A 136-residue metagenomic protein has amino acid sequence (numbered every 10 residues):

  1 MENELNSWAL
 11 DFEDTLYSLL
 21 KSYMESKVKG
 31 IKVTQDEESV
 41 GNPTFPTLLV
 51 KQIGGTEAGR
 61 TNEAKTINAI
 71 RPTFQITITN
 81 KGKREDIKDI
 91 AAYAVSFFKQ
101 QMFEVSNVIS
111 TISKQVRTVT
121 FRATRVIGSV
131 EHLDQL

Functional and structural regions predicted by a protein language model:
M1-N62: Small/polar-rich, solvent-exposed N-terminal microdomains that initiate assembly or binding
L16, L20, I31-V33, L48-V50 (+4 more regions): Hydrophobic beta-strand residues in large extracellular and virion-surface proteins
G41-R60, K65-I67, S106-Q115, T120-T124: Short, charged, surface-exposed interaction patches
A64-T66, D89-A94: "Short basic amphipathic alpha-helical interaction patches in structured regions
I67-G82, R117-G128: Oligomerization/assembly interface segments of phage tail-like spikes and tubes
K83-D89: Short, conserved charged micro-motifs
A92-L136: Acidic-leaning, charged glycine-interspersed low-complexity segments
